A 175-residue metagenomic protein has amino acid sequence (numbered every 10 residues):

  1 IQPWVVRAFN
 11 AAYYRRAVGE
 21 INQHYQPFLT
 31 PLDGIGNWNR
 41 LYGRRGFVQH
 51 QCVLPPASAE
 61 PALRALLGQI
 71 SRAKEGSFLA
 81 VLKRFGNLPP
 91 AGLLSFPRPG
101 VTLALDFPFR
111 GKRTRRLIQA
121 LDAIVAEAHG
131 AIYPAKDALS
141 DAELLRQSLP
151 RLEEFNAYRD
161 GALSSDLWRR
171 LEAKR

Functional and structural regions predicted by a protein language model:
I1-R175: Noncatalytic alpha-helical scaffold of FAD-dependent oxidoreductases
